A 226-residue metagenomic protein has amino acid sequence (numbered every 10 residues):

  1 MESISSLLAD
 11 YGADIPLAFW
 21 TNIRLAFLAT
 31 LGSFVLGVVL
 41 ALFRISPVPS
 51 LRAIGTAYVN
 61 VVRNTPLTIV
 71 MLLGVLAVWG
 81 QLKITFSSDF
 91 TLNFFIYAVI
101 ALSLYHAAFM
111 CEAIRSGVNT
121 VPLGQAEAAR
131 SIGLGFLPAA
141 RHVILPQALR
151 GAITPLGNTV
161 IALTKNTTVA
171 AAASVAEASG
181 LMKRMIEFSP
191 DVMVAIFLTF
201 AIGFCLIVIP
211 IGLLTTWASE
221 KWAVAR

Functional and structural regions predicted by a protein language model:
M1-R226: Transmembrane alpha-helices and adjacent helix-loop boundaries
